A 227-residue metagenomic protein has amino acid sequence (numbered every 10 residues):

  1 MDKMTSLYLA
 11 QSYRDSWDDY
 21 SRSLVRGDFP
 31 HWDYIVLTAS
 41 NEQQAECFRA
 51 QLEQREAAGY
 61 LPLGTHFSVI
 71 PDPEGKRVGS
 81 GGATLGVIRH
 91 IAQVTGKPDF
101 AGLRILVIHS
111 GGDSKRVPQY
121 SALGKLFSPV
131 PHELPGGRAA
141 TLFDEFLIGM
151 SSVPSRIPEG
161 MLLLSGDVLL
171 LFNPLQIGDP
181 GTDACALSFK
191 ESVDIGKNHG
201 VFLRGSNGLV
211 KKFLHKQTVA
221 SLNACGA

Functional and structural regions predicted by a protein language model:
M1-A227: Unchanged
